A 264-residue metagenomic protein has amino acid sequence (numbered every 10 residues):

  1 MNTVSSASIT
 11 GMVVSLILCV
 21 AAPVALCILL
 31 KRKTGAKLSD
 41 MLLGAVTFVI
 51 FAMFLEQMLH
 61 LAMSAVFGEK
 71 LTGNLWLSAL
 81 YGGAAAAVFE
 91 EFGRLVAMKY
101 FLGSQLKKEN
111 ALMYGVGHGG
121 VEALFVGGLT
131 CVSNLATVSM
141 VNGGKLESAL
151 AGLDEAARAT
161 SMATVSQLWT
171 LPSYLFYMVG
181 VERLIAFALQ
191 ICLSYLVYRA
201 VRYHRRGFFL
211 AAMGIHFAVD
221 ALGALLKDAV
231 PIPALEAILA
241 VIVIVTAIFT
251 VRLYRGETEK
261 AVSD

Functional and structural regions predicted by a protein language model:
M1-D264: Hydrophobic alpha-helical segments at protein termini of multi-pass membrane proteins
